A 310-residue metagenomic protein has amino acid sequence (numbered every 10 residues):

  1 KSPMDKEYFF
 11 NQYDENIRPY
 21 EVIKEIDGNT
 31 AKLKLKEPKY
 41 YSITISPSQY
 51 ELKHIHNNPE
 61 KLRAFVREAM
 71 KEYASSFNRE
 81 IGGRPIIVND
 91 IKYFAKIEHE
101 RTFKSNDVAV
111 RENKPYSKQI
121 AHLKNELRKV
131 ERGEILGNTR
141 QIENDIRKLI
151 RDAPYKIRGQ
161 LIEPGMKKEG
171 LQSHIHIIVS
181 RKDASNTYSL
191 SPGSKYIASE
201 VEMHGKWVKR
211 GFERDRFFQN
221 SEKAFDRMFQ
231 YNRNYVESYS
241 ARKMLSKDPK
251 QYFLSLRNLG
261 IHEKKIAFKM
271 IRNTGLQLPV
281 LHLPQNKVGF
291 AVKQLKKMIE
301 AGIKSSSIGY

Functional and structural regions predicted by a protein language model:
K1-Y310: N-terminal nicking endonuclease/strand-transfer module with a His-rich metal-binding environment and a catalytic Tyr
